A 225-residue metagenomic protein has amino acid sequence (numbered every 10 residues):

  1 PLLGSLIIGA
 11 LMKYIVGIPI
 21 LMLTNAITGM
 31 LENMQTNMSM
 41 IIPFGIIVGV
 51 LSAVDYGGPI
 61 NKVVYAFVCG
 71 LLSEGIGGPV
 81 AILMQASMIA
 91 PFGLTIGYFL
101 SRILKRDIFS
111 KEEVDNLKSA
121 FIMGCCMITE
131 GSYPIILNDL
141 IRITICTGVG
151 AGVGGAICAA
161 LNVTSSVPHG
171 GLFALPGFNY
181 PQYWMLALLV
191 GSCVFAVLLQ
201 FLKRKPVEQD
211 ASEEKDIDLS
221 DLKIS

Functional and structural regions predicted by a protein language model:
P1-I224: Pore-lining transmembrane helices
